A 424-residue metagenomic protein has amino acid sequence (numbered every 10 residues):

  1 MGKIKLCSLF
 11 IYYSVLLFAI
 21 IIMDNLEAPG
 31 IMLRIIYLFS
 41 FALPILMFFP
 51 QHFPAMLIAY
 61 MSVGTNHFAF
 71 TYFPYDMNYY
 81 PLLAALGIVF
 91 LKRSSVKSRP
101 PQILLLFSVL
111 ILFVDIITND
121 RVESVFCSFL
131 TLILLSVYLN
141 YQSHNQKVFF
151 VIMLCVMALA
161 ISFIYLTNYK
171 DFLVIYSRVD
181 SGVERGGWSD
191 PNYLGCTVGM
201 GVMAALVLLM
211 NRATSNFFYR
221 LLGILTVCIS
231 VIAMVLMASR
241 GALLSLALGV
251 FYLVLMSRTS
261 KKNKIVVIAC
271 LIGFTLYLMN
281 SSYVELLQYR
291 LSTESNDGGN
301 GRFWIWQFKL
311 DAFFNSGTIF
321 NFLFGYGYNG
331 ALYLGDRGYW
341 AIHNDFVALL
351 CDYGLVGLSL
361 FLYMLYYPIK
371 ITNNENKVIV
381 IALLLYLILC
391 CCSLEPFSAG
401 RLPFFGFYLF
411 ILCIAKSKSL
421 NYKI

Functional and structural regions predicted by a protein language model:
G2-F90, F113-D115, L387: N-terminal signal-anchor transmembrane segment
S14-I20, V380-C390, F397-I424: Transmembrane alpha-helices of multi-pass inner-membrane enzymes
F41-L46, L83-S98, L106-I164, V254 (+2 more regions): Transmembrane alpha-helical segments and their membrane-water interfaces
P100, A247, L255, N263-K264 (+1 more regions): Hydrophobic transmembrane alpha-helices and their immediate junctions
V109-F113, V148-I175, S189-M256, Y363: Alpha-helical transmembrane segments of multi-pass inner-membrane proteins
S162-Y169, I232, S257-E294, F313-N315: A membrane-periplasm/extracellular boundary helix in multi-pass inner-membrane enzymes that assemble envelope glycans
R178-G187, L271-F308, Y333: Flexible juxtamembrane loops connecting transmembrane helices in multi-pass membrane enzymes that build or modify
T293-Y353: Long extracytoplasmic/lumenal interhelical loops at the membrane interface of multi-pass membrane proteins
